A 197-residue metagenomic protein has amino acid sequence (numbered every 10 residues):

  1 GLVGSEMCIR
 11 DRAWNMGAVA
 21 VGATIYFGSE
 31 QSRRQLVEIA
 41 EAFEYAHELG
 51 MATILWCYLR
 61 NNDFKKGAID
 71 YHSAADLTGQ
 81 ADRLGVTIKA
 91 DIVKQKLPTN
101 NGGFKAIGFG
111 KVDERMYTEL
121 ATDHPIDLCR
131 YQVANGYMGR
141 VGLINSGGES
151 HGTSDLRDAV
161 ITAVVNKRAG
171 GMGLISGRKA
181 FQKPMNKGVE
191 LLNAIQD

Functional and structural regions predicted by a protein language model:
G1-G4, C8-I9: Single conserved hydrophobic/aromatic residue that forms the stacking wall/gate of nucleotide- or nucleobase-binding
S5, G22, I54-K65, N135-H151: N-terminal small/glycine-rich loop or linker at the start of catalytic domains across soluble metabolic enzymes
R10-S32: Active-site gating/metal-coordination segments in enzymes
R12, R34-E48, D76, Q80-L84 (+4 more regions): Alpha-helical scaffolding segments of alpha/beta enzyme cores, especially the outer helices of TIM-barrel or partial
G17-V19, H47-T53, K89-D91, Y137-G142 (+1 more regions): Short, well-ordered coil/turn segments that N-cap beta-strands
G22-G28, Q35-T118: Conserved anion-binding
F27-R34, E149, S154: Short, glycine-rich nucleotide/cofactor-binding loops
K96-D197: Catalytic-face loop-and-helix region of soluble metabolic enzyme cores
